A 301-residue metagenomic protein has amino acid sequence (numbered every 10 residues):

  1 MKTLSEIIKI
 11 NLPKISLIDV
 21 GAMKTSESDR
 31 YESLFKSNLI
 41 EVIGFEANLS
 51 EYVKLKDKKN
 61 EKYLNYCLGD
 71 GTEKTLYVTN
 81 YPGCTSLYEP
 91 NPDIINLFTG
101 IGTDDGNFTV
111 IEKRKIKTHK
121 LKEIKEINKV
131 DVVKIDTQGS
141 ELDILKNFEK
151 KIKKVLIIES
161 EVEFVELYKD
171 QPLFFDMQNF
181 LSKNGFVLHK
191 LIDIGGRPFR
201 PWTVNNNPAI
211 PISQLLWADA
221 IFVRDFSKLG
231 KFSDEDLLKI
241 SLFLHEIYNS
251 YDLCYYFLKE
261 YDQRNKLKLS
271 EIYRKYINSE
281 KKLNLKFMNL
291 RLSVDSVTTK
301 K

Functional and structural regions predicted by a protein language model:
M1-K301: Phosphate/nucleotide-binding beta-alpha loop and adjacent structural elements of enzyme active sites
